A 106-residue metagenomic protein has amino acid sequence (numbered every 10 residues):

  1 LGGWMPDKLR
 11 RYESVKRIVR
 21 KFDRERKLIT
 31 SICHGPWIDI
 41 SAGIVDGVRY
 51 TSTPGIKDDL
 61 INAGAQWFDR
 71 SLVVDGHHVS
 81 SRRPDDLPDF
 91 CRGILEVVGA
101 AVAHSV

Functional and structural regions predicted by a protein language model:
L1-V106: Active-site-adjacent pocket-lining segments in enzyme domains
